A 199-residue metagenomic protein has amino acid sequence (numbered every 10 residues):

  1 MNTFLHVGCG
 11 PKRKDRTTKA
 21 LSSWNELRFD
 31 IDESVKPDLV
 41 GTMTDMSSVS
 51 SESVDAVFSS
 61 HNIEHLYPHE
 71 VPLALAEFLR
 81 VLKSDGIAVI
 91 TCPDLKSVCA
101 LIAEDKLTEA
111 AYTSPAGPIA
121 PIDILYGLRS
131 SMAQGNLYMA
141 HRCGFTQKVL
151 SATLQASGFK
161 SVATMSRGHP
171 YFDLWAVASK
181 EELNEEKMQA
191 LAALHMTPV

Functional and structural regions predicted by a protein language model:
N2-S97, A178-K180: Conserved SAM-binding loop
E70-L73, E77, K83, I87-V199: S-adenosyl-L-methionine-dependent methyltransferase catalytic module, highlighting the catalytic core
